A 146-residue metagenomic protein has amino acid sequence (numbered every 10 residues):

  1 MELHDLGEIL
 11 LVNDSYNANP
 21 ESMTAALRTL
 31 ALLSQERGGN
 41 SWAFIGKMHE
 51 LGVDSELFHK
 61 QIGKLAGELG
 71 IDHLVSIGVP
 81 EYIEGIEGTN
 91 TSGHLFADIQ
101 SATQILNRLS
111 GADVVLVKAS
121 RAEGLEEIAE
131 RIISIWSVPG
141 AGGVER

Functional and structural regions predicted by a protein language model:
E2-R146: ATP-dependent carboxylate-amine ligase
